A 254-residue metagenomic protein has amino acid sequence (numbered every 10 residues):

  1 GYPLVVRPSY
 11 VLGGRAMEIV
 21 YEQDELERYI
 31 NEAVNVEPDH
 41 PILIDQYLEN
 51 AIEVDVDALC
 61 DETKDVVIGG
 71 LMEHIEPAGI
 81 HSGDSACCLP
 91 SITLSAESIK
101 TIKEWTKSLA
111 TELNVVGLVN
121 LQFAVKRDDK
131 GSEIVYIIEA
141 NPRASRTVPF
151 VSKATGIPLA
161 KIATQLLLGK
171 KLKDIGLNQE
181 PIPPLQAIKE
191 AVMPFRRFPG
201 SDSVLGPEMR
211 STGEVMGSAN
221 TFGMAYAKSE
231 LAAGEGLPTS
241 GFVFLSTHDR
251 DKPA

Functional and structural regions predicted by a protein language model:
Y2-P3, G13-R15, I19-P253: ATP-dependent carboxylate activation and anion-phosphoryl transfer catalytic cores that bind Mg-ATP to form
